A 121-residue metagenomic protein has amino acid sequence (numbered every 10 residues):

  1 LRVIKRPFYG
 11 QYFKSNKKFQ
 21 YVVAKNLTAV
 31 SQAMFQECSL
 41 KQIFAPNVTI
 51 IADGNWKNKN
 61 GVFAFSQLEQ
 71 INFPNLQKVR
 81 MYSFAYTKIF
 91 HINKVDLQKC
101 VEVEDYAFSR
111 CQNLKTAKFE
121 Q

Functional and structural regions predicted by a protein language model:
L1-R6, K14-A29, C38-G54, A64-K78 (+2 more regions): Structural signature of tandem-repeat unit edges
